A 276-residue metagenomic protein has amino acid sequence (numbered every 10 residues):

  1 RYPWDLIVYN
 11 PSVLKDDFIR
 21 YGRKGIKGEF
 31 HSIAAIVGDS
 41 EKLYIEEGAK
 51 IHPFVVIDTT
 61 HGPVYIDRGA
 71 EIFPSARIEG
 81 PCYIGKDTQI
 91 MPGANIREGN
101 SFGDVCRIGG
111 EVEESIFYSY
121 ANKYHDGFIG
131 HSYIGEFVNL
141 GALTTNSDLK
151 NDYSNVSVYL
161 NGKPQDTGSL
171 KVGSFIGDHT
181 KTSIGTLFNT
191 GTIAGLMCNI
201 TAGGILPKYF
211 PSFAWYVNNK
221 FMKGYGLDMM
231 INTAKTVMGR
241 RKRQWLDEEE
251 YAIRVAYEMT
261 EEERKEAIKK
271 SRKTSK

Functional and structural regions predicted by a protein language model:
R1-E41, G48, G203-L206, S212-K276: Terminal amphipathic alpha-helical/low-complexity segments used for targeting or macromolecular assembly
E29-Y216: Structural signal for interior beta-strand "rungs" in well-ordered beta-sheet cores of soluble enzyme domains
